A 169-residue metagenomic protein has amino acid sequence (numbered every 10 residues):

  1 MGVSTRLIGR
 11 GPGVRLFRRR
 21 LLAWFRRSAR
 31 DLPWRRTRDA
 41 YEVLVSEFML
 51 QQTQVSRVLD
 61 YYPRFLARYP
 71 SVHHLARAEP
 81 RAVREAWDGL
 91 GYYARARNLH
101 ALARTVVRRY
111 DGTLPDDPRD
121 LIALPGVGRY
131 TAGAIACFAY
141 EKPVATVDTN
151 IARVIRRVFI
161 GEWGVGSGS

Functional and structural regions predicted by a protein language model:
V3-I8, G13-R15, R19-R20, W24-S169: Catalytic cores of DNA base-excision repair glycosylases
